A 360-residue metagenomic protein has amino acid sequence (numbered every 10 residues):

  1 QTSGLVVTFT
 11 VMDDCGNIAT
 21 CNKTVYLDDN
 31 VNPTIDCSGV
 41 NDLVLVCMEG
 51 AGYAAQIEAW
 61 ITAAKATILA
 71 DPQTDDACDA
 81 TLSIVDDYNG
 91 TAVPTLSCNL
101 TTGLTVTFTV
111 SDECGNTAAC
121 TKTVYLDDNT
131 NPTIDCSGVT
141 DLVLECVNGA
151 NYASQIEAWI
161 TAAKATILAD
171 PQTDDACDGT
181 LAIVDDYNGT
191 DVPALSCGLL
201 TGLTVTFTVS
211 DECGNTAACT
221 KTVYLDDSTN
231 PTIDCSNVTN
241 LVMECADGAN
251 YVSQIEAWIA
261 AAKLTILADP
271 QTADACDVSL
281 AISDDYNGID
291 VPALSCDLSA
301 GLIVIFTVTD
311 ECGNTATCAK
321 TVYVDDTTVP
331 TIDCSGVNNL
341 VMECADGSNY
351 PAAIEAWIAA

Functional and structural regions predicted by a protein language model:
Q1-A360: Proline-threonine-serine-rich low-complexity tracts
